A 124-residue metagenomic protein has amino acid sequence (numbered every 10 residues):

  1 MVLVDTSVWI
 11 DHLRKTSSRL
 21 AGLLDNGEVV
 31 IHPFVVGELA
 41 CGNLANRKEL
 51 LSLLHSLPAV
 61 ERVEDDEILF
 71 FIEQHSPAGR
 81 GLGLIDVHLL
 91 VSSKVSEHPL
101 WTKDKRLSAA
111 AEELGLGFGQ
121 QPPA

Functional and structural regions predicted by a protein language model:
M1-V35, A40-S52, G117, P122-A124: Short, well-structured N-terminal submotif of metal-dependent ribonuclease cores
H12, S18, A59-P122: Active-site neighborhoods of divalent-metal-dependent phosphate/nucleic-acid chemistry enzymes
S56: Conserved nucleotide-sugar phosphate-binding/catalytic loop shared by glycosyltransferases and other
